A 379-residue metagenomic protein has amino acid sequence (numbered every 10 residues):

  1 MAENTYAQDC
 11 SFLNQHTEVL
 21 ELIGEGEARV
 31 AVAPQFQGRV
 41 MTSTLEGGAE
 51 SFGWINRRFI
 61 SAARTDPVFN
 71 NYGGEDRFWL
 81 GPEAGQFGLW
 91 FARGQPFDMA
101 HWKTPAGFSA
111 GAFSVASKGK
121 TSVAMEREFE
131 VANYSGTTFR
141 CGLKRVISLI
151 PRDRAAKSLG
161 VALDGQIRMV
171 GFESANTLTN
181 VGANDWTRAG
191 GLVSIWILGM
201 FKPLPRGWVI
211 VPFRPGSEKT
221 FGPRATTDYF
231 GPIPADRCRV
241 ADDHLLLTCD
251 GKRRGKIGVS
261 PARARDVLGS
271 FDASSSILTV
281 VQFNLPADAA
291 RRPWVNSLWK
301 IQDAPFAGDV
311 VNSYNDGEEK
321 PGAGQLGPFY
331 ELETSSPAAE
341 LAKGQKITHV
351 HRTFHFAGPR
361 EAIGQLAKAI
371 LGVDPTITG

Functional and structural regions predicted by a protein language model:
M1-E173, T177, V181-G379: Surface-exposed acidic/polar loop and edge beta-strand patches at domain peripheries
